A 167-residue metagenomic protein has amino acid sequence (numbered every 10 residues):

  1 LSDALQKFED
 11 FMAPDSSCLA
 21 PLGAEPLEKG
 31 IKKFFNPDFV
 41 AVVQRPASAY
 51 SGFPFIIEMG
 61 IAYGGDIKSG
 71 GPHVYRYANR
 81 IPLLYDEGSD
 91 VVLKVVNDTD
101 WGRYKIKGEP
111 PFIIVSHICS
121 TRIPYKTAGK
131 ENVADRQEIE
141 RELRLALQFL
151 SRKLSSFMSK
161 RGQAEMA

Functional and structural regions predicted by a protein language model:
L1-G108: GHKL/Bergerat-fold ATPase module in large chromosome/replication-associated machines
A62-A167: Charged regulatory segments coupled to nucleotide-binding catalytic modules in large multidomain enzymes
